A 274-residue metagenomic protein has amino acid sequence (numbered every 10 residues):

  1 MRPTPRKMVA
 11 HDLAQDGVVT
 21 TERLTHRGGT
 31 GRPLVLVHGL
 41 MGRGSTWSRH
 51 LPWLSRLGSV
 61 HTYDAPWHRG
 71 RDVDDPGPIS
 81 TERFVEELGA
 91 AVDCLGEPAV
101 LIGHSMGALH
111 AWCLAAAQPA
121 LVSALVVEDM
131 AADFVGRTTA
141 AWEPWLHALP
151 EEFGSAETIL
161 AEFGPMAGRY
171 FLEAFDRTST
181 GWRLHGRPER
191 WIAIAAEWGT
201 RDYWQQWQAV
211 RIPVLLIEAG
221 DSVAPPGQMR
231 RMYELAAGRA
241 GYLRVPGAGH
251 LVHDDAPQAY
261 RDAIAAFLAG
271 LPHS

Functional and structural regions predicted by a protein language model:
G17, H61-I102, D262: Active-site loop/oxyanion-hole signature of alpha/beta-hydrolase fold enzymes
H26-D72: Conserved HGGG/HGGXW glycine-rich cap/lid loop of the alpha/beta-hydrolase fold
D64-R69, A131, A248-G249: Short beta-to-alpha linker loops that shape the active-site pocket of alpha/beta-hydrolase fold enzymes
G103, G107, A111: Gly/Ala-rich beta-loop-alpha elbow adjacent to hydrolase catalytic centers
W112, A116, S123-E152: Flexible "cap/lid" loop of the alpha/beta hydrolase fold
A140, G154-R201, Q205-Q206: Conserved alpha/beta-hydrolase catalytic His-Asp/Glu region
P213-A248: Conserved loop-alpha-helix segment in the C-terminal half of the alpha/beta-hydrolase fold that carries the catalytic
A248-P257, R261: Catalytic histidine-centered segment of alpha/beta-hydrolase-like enzymes
